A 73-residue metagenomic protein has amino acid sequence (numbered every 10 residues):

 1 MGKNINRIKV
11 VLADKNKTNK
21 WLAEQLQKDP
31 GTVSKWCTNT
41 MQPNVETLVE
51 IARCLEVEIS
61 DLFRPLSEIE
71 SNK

Functional and structural regions predicted by a protein language model:
G2, V10, N16, K35 (+2 more regions): Short, charged recognition helix plus adjacent turn of helix-turn-helix-like nucleic-acid-binding domains
K3-N6, V45-L48: Short alpha-helical elements of helix-turn-helix
N6-Q25: Short basic helix-loop element that most often maps to the first helix and adjoining turn of HTH DNA-binding modules
W21, T32, D61: Residues in the helix-turn-helix
K28-P43: Recognition helix of helix-turn-helix/homeodomain-like DNA-binding domains that insert into the DNA major groove
E46-D61: DNA major-groove recognition helix of helix-turn-helix/homeodomain DNA-binding modules
